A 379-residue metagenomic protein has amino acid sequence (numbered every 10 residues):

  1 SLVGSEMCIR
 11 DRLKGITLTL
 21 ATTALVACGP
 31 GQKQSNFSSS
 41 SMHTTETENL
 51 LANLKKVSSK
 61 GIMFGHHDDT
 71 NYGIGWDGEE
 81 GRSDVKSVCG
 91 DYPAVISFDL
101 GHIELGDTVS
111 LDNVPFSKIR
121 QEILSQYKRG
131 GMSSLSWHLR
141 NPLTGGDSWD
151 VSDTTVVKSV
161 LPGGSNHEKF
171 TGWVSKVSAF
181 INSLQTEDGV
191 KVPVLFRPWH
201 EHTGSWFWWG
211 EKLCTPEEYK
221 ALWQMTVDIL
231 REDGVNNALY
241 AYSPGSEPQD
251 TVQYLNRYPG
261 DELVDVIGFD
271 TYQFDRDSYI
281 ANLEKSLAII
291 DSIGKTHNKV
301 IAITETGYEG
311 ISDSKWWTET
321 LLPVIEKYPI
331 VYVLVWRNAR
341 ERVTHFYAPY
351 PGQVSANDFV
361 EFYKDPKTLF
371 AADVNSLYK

Functional and structural regions predicted by a protein language model:
L2-I9, C28: Short, small-residue-biased leader/transition segments that mark boundaries at the very start of proteins
I9-G15: N-terminal export leaders
K33-V95, G101, V109-N113, D373-K379: N-terminal module-boundary/linker segments of secreted carbohydrate-active enzymes
T47-L50, W76-V85, S117-Q121, V177-F180 (+3 more regions): Alpha-helical scaffolding within the catalytic cores of extracellular/periplasmic polymer-degrading hydrolases
I62-D69, K299-K379: Substrate-binding cleft of secreted/luminal carbohydrate-active enzymes
G65-H67, R197-W199, W223-V252, K299-I311 (+1 more regions): Aromatic-lined carbohydrate-recognition surfaces of secreted/lumenal glycan-active proteins
I96-F98, Y254-I280, W336-N338: Aromatic- and acid-rich polysaccharide-binding/catalytic face of secreted or lumenal carbohydrate-active enzymes
G101, L105-N236: Substrate-binding cleft of extracellular glycoside hydrolase catalytic domains
